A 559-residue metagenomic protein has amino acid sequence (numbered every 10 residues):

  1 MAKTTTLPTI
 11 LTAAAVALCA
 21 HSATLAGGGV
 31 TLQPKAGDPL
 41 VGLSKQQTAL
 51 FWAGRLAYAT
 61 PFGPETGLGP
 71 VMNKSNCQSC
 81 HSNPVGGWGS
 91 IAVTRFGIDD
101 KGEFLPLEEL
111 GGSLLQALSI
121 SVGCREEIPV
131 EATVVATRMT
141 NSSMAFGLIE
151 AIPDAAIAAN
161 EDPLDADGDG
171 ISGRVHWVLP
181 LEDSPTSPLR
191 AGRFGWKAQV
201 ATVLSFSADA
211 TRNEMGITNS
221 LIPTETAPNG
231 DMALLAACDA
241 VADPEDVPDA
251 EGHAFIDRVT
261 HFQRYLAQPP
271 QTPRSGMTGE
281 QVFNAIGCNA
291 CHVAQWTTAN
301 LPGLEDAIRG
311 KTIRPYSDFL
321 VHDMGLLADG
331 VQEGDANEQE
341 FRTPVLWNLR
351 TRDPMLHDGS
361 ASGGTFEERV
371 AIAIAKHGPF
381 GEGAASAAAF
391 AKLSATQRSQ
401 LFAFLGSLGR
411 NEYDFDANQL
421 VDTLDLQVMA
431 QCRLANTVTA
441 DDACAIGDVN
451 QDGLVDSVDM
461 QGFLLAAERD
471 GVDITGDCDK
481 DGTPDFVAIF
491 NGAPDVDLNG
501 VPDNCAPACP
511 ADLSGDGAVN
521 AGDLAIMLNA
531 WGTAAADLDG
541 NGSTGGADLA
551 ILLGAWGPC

Functional and structural regions predicted by a protein language model:
A2-L11: Bacterial N-terminal signal peptides that target proteins for export
L7, A20, T226-A227, D512: Intrinsically disordered, low-complexity segments
I10-H21: Bacterial N-terminal signal peptides
A15, N73-N76, I120, L234 (+6 more regions): Secretory pathway export signals and precursors
A23-Y413, R433-N436: Periplasmic c-type cytochrome electron-transfer domains
R410-C559: Cellulosome-associated attachment modules in secreted, modular CAZymes
